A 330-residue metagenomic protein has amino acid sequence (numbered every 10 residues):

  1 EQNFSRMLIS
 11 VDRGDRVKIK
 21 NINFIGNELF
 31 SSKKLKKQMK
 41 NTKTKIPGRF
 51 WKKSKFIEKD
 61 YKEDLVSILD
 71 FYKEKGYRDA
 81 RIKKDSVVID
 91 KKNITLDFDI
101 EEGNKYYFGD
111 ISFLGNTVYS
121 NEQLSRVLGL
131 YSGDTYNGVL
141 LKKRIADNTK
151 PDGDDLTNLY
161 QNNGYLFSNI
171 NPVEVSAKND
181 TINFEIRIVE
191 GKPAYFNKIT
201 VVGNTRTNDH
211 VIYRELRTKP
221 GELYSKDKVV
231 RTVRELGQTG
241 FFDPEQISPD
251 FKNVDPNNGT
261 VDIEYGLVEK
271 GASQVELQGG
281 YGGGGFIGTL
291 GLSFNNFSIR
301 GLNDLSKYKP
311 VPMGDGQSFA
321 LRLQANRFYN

Functional and structural regions predicted by a protein language model:
E1-G285, L302-Y329: Periplasmic polypeptide-binding modules associated with outer-membrane biogenesis and secretion
G279, L290-F294: Residues on the lipid-exposed face of transmembrane beta-strands in outer-membrane beta-barrel proteins
G291, R300-G301: Hydrophobic alpha-helical membrane segments
F294-N296, A325: Residue-level signature of outer-membrane beta-barrel architecture
